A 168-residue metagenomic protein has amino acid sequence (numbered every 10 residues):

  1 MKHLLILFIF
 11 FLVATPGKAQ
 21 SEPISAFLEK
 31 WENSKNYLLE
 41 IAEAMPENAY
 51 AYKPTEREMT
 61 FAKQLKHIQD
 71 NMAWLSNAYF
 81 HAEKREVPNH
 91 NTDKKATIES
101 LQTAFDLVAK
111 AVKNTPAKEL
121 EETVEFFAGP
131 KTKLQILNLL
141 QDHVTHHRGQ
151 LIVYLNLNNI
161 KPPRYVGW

Functional and structural regions predicted by a protein language model:
M1-E22: Bacterial Sec-dependent N-terminal signal peptides
F10, A44, H67-D70, T103 (+1 more regions): Residues within well-ordered alpha-helical secondary structure of globular protein domains
K18-F27, K53: Short, charged, low-complexity loops and linkers
L28-E32, N36-L39, E47-V87, E125-W168: Short, contiguous alpha-helical
I41, D93-E125, K131-H146: Acidic/histidine-rich alpha-helical segments that form the ligand environment of transition-metal centers
